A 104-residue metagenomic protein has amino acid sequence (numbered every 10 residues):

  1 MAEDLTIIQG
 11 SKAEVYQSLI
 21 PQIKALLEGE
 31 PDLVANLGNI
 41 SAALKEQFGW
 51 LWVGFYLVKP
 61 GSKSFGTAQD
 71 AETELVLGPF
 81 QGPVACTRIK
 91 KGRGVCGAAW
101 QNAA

Functional and structural regions predicted by a protein language model:
M1-P79: Intrinsically disordered, low-complexity terminal regulatory regions
A71-A104: Acidic/proline- and glycine-rich, intrinsically disordered low-complexity segments that serve as regulatory linkers
